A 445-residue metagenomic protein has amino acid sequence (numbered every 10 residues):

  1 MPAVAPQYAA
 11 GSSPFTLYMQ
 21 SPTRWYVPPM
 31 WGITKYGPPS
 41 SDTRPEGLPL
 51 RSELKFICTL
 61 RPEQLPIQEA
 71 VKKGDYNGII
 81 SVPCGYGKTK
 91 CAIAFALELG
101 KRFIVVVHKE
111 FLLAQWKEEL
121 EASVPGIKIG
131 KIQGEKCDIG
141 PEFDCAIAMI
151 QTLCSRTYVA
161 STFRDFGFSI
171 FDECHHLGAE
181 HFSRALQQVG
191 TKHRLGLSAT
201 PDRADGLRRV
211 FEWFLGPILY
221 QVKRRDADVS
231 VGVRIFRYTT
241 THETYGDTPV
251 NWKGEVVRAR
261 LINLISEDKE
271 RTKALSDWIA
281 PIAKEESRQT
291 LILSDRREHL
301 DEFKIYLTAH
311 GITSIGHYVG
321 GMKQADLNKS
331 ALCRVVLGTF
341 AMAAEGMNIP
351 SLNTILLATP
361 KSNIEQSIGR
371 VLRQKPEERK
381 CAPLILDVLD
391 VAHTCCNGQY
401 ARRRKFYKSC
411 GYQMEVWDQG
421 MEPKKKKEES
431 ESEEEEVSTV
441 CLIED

Functional and structural regions predicted by a protein language model:
D75-L97: Walker A/P-loop
K90, A96-A122, D295-L300: Conserved Walker A/P-loop ATP-binding site and its immediately adjacent core in helicase/helicase-like ATPase domains
A114, G130-G140, Y158, L291 (+1 more regions): Conserved helicase ATPase core of P-loop NTP-dependent helicases/translocases
G134-F168, A179-R184: Conserved helix/coil segment N-terminal to the catalytic DExD/H
G167, H175-F236, Y407: Post-DEXD/H (motif II) to motif III coupling segment of the RecA-like Helicase ATP-binding lobe
W213-V233, Y245, E365, R373-E444: A conserved SF2-helicase RecA2
K253-D295, E302-I305: Conserved interdomain hinge at the start of the Helicase C-terminal
G320-C410: Conserved RecA-like P-loop NTPase helicase motor core
